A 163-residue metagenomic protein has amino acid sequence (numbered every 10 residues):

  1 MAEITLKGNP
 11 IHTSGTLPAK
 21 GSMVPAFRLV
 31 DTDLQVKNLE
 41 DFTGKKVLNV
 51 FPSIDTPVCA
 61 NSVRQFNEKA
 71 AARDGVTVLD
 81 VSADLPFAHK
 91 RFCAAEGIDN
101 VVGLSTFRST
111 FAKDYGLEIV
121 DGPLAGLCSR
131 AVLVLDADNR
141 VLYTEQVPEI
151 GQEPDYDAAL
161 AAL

Functional and structural regions predicted by a protein language model:
M1-L163: Chalcogenol-based redox active-site neighborhoods
